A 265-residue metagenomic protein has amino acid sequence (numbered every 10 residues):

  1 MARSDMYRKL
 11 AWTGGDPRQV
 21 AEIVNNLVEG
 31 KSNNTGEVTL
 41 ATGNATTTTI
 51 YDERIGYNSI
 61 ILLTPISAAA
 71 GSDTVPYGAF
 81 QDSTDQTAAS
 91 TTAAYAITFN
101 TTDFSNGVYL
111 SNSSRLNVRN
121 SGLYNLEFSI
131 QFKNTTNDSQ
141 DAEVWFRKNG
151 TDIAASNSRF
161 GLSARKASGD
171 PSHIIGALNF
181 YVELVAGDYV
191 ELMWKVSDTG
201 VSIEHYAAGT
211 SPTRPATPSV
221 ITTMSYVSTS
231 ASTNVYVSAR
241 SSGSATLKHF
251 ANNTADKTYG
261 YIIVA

Functional and structural regions predicted by a protein language model:
M1-I60, P65-G71, P76-D82, A177 (+1 more regions): Extracellular receptor-binding modules and their adjoining Ser/Thr/Gly/Asp/Asn-rich linkers
A70-A265: Extracellular jelly-roll beta-sandwich "head" domains, especially the C-terminal globular C1q domain
